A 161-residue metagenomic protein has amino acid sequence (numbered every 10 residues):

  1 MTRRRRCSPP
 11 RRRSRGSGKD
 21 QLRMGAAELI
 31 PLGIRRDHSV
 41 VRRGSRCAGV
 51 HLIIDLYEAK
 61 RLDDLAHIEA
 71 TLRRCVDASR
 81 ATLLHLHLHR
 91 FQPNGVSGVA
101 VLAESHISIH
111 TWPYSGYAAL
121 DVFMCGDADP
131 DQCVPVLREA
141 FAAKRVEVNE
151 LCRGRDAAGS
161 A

Functional and structural regions predicted by a protein language model:
T2-A161: Polybasic/polar functional segments that serve as interface/processing modules
